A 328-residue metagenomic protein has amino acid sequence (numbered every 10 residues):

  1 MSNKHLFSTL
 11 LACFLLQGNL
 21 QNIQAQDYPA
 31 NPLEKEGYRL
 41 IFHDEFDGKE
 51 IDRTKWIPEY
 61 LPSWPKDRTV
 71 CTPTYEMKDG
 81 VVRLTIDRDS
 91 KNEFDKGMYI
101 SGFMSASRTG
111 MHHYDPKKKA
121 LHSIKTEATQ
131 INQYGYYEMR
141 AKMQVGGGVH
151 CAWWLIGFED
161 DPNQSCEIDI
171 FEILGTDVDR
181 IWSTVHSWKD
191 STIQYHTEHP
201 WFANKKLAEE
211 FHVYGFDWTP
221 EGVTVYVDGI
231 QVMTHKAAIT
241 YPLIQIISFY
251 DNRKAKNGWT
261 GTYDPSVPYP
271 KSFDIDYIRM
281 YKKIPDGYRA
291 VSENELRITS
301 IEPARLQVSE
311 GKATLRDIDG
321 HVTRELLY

Functional and structural regions predicted by a protein language model:
M1-Q26: Bacterial Sec-dependent N-terminal signal peptides
Q26-L296: GH16 jelly-roll
R297-Y328: C-terminal outer-membrane/trafficking sorting elements
